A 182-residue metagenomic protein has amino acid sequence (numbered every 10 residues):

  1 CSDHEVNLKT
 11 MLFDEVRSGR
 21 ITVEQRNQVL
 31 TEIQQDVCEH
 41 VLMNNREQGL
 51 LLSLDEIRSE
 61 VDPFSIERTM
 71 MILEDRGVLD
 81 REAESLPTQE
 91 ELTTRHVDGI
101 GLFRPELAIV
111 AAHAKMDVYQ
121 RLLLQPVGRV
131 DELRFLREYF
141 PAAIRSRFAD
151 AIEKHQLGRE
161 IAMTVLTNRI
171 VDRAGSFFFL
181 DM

Functional and structural regions predicted by a protein language model:
C1-M182: Ligand/cofactor-recognition surfaces for anionic moieties
